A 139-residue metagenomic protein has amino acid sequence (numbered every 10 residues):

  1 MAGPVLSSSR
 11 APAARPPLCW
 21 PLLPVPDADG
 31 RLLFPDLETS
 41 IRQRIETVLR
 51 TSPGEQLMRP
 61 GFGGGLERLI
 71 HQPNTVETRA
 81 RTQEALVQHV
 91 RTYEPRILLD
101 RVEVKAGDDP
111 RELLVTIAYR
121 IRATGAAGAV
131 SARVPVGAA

Functional and structural regions predicted by a protein language model:
M1-Q83, Q88, D100, K105-A139: Immediate N-terminus of the mature polypeptide
R91-L99: Short secondary-structure junctions
